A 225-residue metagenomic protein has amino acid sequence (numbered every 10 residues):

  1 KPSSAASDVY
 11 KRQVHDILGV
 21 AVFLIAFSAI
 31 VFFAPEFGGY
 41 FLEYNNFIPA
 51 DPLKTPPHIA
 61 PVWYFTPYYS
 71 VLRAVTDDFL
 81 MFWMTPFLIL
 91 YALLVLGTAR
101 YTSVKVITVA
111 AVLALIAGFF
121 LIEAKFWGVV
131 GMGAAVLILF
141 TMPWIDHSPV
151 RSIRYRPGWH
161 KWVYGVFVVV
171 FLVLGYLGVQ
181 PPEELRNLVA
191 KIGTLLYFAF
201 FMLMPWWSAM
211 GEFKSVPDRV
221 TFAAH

Functional and structural regions predicted by a protein language model:
K1-A6, Y10: Single conserved hydrophobic/aromatic residue that forms the stacking wall/gate of nucleotide- or nucleobase-binding
K11-A26, K105-A110, R156-Y164: Alpha-helical transmembrane segments and their helix-start/interface "positive-inside/aromatic belt" motifs in integral
A21-F47, V170: Hydrophobic alpha-helical membrane-insertion segments
F37-F82, A117-L121, K125, V129: Membrane-interfacial catalytic/cofactor-binding modules of polytopic membrane enzymes
P57, P61-V62, M84-V95, V106-L115 (+3 more regions): Hydrophobic membrane-spanning alpha-helices of multi-pass integral membrane proteins
G97-Y101, T141-P157, V179-E184: Alpha-helical transmembrane segments
I145-S148, P205-R219: Membrane-interface capping segments at transmembrane-helix boundaries
V189-F201: Small-residue-rich transmembrane alpha-helices that serve as helix-helix interface/gating elements in multipass
